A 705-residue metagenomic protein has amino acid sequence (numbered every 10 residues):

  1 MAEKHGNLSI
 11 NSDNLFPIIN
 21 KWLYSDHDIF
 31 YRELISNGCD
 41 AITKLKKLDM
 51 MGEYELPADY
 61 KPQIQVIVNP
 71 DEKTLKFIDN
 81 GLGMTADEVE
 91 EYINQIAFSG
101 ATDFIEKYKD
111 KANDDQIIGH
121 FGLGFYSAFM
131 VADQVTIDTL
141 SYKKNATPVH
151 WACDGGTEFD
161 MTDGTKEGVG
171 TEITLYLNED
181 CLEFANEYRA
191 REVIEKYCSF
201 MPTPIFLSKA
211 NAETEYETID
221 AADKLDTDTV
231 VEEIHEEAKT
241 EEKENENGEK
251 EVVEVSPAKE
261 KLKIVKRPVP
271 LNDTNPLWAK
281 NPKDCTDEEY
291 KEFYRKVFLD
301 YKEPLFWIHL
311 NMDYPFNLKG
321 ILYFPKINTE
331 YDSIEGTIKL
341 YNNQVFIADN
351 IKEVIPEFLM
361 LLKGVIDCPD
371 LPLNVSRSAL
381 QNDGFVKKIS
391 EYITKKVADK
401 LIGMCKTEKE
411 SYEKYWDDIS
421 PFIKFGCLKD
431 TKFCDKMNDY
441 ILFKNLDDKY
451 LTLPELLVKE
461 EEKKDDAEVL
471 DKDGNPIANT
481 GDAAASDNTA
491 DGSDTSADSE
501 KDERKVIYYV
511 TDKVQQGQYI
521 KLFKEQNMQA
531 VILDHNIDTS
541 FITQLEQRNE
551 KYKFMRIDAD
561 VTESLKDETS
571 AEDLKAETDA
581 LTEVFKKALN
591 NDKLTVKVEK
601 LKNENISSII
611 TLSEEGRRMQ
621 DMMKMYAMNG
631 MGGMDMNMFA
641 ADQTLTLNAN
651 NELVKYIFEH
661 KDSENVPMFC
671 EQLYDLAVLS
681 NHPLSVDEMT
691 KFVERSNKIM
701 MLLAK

Functional and structural regions predicted by a protein language model:
M1-A185, E192, S199, E215-E217 (+4 more regions): GHKL (Bergerat-fold) ATPase N-terminal catalytic module, capturing the glycine-rich phosphate-binding loop and acidic
I117, V135-E158, N178-C181, Y188-K705: GHKL/Bergerat-fold ATPase module in large chromosome/replication-associated machines
